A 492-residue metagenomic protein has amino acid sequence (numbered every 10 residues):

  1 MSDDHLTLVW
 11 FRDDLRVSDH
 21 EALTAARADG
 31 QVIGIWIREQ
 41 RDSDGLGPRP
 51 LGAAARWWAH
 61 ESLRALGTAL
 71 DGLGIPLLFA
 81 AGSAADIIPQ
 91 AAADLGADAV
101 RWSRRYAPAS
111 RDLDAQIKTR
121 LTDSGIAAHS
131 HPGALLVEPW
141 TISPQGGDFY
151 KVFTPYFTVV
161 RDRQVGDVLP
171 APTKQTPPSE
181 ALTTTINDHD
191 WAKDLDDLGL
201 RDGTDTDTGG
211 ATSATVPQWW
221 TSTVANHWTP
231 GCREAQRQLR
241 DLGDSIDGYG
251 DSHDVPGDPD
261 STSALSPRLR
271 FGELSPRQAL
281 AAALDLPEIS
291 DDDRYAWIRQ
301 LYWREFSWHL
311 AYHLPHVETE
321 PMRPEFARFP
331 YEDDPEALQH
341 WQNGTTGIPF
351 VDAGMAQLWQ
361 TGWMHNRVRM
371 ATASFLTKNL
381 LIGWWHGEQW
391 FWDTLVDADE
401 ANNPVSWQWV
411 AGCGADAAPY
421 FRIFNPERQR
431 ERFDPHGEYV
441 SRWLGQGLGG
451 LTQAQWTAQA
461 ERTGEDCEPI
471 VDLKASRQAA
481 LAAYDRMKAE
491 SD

Functional and structural regions predicted by a protein language model:
M1-V168, P172-T173, D293, A356 (+3 more regions): Trp/Phe/Arg-rich N-terminal binding region typifying the photolyase-homology
T24, D352, M370, K474-Q478: A broad detector of short, well-ordered amphipathic alpha-helices that serve as recognition/interaction surfaces
I126, G147-P321, F433-D492: Glycine/tryptophan-enriched, flexible segments
D260-S441: Active-site-proximal binding-pocket segments
